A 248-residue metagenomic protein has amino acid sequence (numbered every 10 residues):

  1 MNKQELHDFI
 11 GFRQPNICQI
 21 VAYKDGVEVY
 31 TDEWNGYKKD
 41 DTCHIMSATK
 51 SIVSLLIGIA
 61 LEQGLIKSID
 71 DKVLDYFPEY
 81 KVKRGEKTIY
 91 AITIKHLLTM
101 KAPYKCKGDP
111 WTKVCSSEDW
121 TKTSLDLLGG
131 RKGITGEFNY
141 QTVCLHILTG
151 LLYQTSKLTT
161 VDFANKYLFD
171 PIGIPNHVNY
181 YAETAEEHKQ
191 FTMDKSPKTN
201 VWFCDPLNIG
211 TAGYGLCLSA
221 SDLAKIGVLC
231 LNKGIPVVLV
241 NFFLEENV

Functional and structural regions predicted by a protein language model:
H7-K38, I69: A short, well-structured edge-of-sheet supersecondary motif
G26, H44-I69, L97, L148-L152 (+1 more regions): Active-site SXXK
D32, K122-G130, P197-L207: The feature captures the short pre-catalytic strand/loop hairpin that immediately precedes and shapes the active-site
K39-D40, K107-A185, I209-L218: Catalytic-site signature segments of enzymes, centered on catalytic residues
H44, Y76, V82-K132: Extended ligand-binding groove/face enriched in aromatic
A48-S54, A91, Q141-L145, A220-L223: Short alpha-helical patches at coil-to-helix transitions and adjacent helical residues in well-structured domains
Q63-A102, T155-G213: Active-site helix/loop module of the DD-peptidase/beta-lactamase fold, centered on the serine-lysine SxxK catalytic
V238-V248: Acidic, glycine-rich loop-and-strand cores that form catalytic or ligand-binding grooves in diverse globular domains
